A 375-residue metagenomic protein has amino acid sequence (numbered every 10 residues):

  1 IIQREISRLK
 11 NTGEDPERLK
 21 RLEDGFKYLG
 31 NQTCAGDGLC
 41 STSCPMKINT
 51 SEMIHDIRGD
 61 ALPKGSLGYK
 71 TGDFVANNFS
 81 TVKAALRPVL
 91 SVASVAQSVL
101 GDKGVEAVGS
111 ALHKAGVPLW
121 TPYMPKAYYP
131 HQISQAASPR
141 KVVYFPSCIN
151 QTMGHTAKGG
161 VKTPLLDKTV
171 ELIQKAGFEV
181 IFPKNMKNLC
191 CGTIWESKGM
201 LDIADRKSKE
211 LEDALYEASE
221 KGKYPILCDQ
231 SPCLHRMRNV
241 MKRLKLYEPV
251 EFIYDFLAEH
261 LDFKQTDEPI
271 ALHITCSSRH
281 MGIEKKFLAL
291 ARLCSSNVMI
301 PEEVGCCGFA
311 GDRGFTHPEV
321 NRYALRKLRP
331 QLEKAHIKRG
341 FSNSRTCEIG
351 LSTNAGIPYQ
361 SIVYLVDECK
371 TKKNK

Functional and structural regions predicted by a protein language model:
I1-C34, S43-P45, E52-M53, G59-S66 (+1 more regions): Ferredoxin-type iron-sulfur electron-transfer modules and their immediate structural context
I2, T33-G36, S43-P45, V143-Y144 (+2 more regions): Structured core elements
K27-G30, G36-C40, K187, E303: Short metal-coordination and nucleic-acid-contact micro-motifs, chiefly zinc-binding Cys/His arrays
D37-S43, K47, I194, A310: Cys/His-rich metal-chelating microdomains
T50-K375: Iron-sulfur cluster-binding electron-transfer modules in prokaryotic oxidoreductases
